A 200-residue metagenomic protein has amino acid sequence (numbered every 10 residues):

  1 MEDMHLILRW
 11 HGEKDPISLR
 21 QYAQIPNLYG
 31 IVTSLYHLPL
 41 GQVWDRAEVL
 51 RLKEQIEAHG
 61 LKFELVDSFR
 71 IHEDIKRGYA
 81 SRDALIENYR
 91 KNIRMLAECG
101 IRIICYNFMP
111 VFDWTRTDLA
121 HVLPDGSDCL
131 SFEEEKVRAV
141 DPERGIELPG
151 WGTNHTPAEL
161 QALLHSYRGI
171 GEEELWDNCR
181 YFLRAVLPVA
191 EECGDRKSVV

Functional and structural regions predicted by a protein language model:
M1-D195: N-terminal pre-domain/capping segments
V199: Conserved small/polar residues in nucleotide/adenosyl-binding loops
